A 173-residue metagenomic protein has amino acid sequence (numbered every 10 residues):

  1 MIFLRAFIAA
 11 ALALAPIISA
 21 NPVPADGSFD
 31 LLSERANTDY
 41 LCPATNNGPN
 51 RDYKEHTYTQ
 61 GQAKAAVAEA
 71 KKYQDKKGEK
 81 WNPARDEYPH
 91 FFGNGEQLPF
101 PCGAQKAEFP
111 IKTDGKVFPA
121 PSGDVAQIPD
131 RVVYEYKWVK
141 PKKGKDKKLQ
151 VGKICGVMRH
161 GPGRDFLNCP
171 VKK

Functional and structural regions predicted by a protein language model:
M1-E34: Fungal secretory targeting signals
F3, D30, T59, N82 (+2 more regions): Serine/threonine-rich low-complexity intrinsically disordered regions
L14-A15, A20, K64, D130 (+1 more regions): Low-complexity, intrinsically disordered short peptide segments enriched in small/polar/basic residues
I17, D39, K106: A residue-level signal for beta-strand positions that form part of recognition/binding surfaces within mature
P22, D39, C169-K172: Polar low-complexity intrinsically disordered regions
G27-R51: N-terminal low-complexity, Pro/Thr/Ser-rich intrinsically disordered segments that act as propeptides or flexible
N46, N50-V117: Secreted/periplasmic proteins that engage bacterial cell-wall peptidoglycan
R85-K173: Functional cores of ribonucleases/endoribonucleases
